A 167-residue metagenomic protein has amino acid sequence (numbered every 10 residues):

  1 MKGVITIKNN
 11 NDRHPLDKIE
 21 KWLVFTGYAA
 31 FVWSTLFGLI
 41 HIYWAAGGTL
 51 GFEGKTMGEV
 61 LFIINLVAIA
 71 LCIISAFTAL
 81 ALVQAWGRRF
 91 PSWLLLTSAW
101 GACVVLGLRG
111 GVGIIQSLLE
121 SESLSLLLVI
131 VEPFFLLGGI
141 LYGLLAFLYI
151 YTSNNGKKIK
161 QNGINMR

Functional and structural regions predicted by a protein language model:
K2, K8, V67-T78, P133-F147: Hydrophobic cores of alpha-helical transmembrane segments in multi-pass inner/ER membrane proteins, independent
K2-F37, G156, R167: Cytosolic juxtamembrane helix and N-cap/initiation of the first transmembrane helix
L16-I19, F77-W100, S153: Juxtamembrane helix-break-helix junctions at the cytosolic face of small multi-pass alpha-helical membrane proteins
V24, T97-S98, S123-G139: Individual transmembrane alpha-helices with interfacial aromatic-anchor signatures
L36-I64: Hydrophobic transmembrane helix segments
G38-I40, V60-V83, W100-V104, L108 (+1 more regions): Core segments of alpha-helical transmembrane spans in multipass integral membrane proteins
V83-R88, L145-M166: Cytosolic juxtamembrane helix at the C-terminal end of the final transmembrane segment
G113-L127: Membrane-helix boundary connector in multi-pass membrane proteins
